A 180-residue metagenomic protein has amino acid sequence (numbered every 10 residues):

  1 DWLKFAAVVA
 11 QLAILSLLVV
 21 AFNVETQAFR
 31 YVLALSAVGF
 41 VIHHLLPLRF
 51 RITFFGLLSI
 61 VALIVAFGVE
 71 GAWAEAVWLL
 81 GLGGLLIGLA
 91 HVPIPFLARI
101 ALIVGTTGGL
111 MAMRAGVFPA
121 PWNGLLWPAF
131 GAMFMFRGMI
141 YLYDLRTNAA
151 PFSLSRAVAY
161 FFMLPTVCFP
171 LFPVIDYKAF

Functional and structural regions predicted by a protein language model:
D1-A10, Q27-A28, H44-F50, I94-F96: N-terminal membrane topogenic signal
D1-F5, V9-V19, L35-I42, L82: Low-complexity, highly charged intrinsically disordered N-terminal segments that act as targeting/localization
W2-A7, Q27-L35, G71-L79, P128: Alpha-helical transmembrane segments of polytopic membrane proteins
V9-I14, R30-L33, T53-F55, P151-F152: Short hydrophobic/aromatic-rich motifs at helix boundaries and adjacent loops
A10, V19-N23, R30-Y31, G116 (+2 more regions): Residue-level signal for well-ordered alpha-helical segments
L15, Q27-A37, F136, P165-T166: Aromatic-residue hotspot detector
S16-R30, V41-L48, V65-E70, G88-H91: Short, hydrophobic transmembrane alpha-helix segments
T53-F180: Intramembrane catalytic core of multi-pass membrane enzymes that act on lipidic substrates
